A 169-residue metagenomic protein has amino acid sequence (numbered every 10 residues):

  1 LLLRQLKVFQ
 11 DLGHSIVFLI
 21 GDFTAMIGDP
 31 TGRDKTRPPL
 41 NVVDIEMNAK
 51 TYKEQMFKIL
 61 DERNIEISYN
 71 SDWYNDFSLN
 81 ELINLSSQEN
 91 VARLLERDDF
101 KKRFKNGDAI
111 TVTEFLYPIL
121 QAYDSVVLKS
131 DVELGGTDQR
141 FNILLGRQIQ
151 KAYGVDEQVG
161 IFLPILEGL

Functional and structural regions predicted by a protein language model:
L1, A25-D29, K35-T36, D76: Short active-site-adjacent helix-start/loop capping segments
L2-I20: Histidine-anchored nucleotide/phosphate-binding helix
L2-L3, V42-I45, A49, I143: Amphipathic alpha-helical segments in well-structured domains
L3-K7, T36-P39, L85-E89, Y153: Short, low-complexity, polar/charged sequence segments that are solvent-exposed and flexible
V17-T24, K50-N64, Y69-L169: Alpha-helical recognition segments enriched in aromatics with Gly/Pro capping that present substrate-recognition
P30-E46: A charged helix-plus-loop insertion that forms the helical arch/lid used to bind and gate nucleic-acid substrates
